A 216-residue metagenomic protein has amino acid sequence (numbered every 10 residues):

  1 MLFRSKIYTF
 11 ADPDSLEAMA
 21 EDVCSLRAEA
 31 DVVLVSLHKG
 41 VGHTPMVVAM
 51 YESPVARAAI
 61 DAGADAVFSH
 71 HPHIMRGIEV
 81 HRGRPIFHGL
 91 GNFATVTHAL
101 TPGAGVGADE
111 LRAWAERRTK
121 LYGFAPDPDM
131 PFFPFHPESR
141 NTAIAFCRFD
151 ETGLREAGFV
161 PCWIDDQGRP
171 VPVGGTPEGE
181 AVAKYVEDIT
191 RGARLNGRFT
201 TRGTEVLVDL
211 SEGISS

Functional and structural regions predicted by a protein language model:
M1-S216: Acidic, metal/ion-coordinating pockets
